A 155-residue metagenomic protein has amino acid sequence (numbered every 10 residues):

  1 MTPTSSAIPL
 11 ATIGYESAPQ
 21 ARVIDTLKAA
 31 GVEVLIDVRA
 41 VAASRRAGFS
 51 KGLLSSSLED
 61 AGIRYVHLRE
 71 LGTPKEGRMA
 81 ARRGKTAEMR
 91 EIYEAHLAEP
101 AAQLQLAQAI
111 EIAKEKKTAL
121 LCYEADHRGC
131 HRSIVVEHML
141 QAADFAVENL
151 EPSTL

Functional and structural regions predicted by a protein language model:
M1-L155: Residues lining hydrophobic/aromatic ligand-binding pockets adjacent to catalytic sites
